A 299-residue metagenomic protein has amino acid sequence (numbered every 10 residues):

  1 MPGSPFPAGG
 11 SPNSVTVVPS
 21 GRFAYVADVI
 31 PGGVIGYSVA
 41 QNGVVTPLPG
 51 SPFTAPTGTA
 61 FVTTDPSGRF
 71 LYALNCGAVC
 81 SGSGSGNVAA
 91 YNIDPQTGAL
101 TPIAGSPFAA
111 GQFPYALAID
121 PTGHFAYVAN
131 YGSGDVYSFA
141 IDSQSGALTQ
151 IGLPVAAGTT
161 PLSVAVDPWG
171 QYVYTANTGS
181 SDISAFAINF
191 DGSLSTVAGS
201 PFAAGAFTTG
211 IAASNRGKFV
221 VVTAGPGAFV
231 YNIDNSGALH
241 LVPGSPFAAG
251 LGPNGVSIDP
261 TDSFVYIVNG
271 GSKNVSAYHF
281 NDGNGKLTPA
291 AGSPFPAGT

Functional and structural regions predicted by a protein language model:
M1-T299: Predominantly soluble domains enriched in secretory-pathway, periplasmic, or organellar proteins
